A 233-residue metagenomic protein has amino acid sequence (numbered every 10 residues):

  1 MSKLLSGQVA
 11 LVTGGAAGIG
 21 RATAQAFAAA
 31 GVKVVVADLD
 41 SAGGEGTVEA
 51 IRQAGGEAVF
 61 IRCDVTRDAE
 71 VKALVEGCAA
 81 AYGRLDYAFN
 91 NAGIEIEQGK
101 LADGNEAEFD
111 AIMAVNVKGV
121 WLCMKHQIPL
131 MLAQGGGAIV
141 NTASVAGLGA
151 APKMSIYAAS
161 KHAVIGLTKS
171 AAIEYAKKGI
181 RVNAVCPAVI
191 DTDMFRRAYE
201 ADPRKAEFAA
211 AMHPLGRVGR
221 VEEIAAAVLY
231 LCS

Functional and structural regions predicted by a protein language model:
M1, K177, V189-M212: A glycine/serine/threonine-rich, flexible loop-to-helix segment that serves as the NAD(P) cofactor-binding "lid"
G99-L101, N105-D110, A209: Substrate-binding pocket helix/loop in short-chain dehydrogenase/reductase
L101-A102, G149-S155, K177-K178, G216: Active-site loop immediately N-terminal to the catalytic Tyr-X3-Lys motif of short-chain dehydrogenase/reductase
M124, S160, T168: Active-site helix of classical SDR
P129, I173-K177: Alpha-helical segment proximal to the catalytic Tyr-Lys
S144: Residue(s) in the substrate-gating loop at a strand-loop-helix junction that position the organic substrate next
A184, R204-S233: C-terminal helical subdomain
